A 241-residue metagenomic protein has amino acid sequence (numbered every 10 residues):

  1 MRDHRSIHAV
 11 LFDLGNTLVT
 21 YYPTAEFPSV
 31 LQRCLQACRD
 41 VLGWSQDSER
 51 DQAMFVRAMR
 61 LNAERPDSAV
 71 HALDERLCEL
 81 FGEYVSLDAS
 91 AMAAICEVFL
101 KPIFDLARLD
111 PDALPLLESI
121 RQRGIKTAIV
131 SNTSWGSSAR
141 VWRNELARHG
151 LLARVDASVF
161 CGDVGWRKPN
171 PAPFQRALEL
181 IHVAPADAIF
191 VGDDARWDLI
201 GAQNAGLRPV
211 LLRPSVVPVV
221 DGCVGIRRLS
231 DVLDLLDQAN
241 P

Functional and structural regions predicted by a protein language model:
M1-F12, T20-Y21, G43-E49, L114 (+4 more regions): Asp-based, Mg2+/Mn2+-dependent phosphohydrolase catalytic module
D3-P115, Q122-R123: N-terminal helical cap/lid subdomain that shapes the substrate entry/recognition surface in HAD-like hydrolases
